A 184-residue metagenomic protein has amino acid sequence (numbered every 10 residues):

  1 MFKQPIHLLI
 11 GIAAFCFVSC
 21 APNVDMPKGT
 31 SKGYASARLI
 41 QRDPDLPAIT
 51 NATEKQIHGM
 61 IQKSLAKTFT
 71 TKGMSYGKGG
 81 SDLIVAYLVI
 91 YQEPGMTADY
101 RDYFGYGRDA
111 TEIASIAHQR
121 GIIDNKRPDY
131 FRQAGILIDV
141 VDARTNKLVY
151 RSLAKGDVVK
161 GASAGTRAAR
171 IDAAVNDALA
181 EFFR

Functional and structural regions predicted by a protein language model:
M1-L9: Bacterial N-terminal signal peptides that target proteins for export
L8-F17: Bacterial N-terminal signal peptides
S19-K72, G80-S81, Y87: A structural "domain/chain start" motif
A21-K28, N125-R184: C-terminal/domain-edge helix-coil "capping" segments
P44-L46, Y91-P94, G156-V159: Solvent-exposed loop/turn segments at secondary-structure junctions within structured extracellular/periplasmic domains
A48-Q56, G73-M74, D124-R127, V158-G165: Second-shell loop/turn segments in exported
A66-M74, I90-E93, L179-R184: Sec-exported extracytoplasmic/periplasmic mature domains
L88-T145: Surface-exposed short loop/turn segments
